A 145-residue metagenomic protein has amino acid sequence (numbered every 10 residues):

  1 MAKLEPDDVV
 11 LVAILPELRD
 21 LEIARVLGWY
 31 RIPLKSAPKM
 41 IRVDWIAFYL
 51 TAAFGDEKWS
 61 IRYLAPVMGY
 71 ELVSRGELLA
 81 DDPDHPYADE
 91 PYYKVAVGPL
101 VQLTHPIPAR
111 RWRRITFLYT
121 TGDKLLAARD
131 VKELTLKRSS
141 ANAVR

Functional and structural regions predicted by a protein language model:
A2-R145: Structured alpha/beta reader/binder surfaces that contact nucleic acids or chromatin modification marks
